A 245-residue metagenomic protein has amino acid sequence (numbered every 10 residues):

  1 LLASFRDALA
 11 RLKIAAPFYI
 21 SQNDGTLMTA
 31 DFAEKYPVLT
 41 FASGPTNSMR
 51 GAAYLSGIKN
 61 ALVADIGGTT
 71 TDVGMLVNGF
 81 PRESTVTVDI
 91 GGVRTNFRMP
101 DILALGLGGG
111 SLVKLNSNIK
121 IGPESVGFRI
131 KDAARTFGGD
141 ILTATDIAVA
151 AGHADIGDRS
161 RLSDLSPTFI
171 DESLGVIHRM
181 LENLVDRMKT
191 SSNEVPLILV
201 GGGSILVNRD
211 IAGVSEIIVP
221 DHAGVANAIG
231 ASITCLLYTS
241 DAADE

Functional and structural regions predicted by a protein language model:
L1-M28, A33-Y36, S43-P45, D132-R159: Gly/Ser/Thr-rich active-site cleft segment
S4, A8, N47-K59, F169-V195 (+1 more regions): Phosphate/ATP-binding catalytic cores across multiple sugar-kinase/actin-like superfamilies, primarily ASKHA
Q22-L27, G67-D72, V195-S204: A glycine-rich phosphate-binding loop feature that marks nucleotide/adenosyl-phosphate handling sites
E34-S43, N47-D140, V219-G224, G230: Glycine-rich phosphate-binding loop of actin/hexokinase-like ATP-binding domains
R98, A212-S215: Short, structured coil segments at secondary-structure junctions
R98-D101, L112-V195: Catalytic P-loop NTP-binding/switch module of NTPases
S232-L237: Long, charge-dense
Y238-D244: Conserved small/polar residues in nucleotide/adenosyl-binding loops
